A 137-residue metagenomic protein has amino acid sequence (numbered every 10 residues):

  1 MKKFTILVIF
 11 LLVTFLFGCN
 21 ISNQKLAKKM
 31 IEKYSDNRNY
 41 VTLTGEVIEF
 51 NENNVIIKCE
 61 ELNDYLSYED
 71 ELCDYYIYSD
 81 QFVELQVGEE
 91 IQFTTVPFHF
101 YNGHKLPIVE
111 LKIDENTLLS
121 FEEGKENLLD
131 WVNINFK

Functional and structural regions predicted by a protein language model:
M1-T5: Positively charged n-region of N-terminal signal peptides that target proteins for export
F15-G18: C-terminal motif of bacterial Sec signal peptides marking the signal peptidase cleavage site
I21-Y40: Short boundary/loop segments of OB/S1/cold-shock single-stranded nucleic-acid-binding domains
Y34-I57, E61: Structural detector for short beta-strands of small beta-barrel domains
E60-L62, V96-F98: Solvent-exposed coil/turn segments that connect beta secondary-structure elements in extracytoplasmic/periplasmic
N63-Y78: A short macromolecule-binding patch
S79-T94: Short nucleic-acid-contacting surface segments enriched for D/E, G, S/T with interspersed K/R
P97-I134: OB-fold/S1-family single-stranded nucleic acid-binding modules
